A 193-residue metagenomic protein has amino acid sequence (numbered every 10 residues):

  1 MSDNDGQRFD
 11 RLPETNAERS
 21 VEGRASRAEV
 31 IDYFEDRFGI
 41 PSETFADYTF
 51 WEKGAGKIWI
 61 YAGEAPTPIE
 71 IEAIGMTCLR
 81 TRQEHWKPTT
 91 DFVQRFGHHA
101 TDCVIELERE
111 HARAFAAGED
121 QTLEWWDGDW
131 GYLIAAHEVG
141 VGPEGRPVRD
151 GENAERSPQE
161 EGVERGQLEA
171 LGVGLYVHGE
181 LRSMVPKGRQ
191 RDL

Functional and structural regions predicted by a protein language model:
S2-L193: Polybasic, low-complexity RNA-engagement segments
